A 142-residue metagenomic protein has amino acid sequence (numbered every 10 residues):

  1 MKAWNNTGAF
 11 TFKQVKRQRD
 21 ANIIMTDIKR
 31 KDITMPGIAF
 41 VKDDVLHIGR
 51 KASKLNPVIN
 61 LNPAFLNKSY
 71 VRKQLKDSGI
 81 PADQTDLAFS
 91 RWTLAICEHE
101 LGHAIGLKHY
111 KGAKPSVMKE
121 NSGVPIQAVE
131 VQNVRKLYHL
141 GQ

Functional and structural regions predicted by a protein language model:
M1-I96, A104: Metzincin-family zinc-dependent endopeptidase catalytic domain
W4, H99-G102, M118, V134: Divalent metal-coordination and catalytic microenvironments
G8, L101-S116: Catalytic Zn2+-binding segment of zinc metalloproteases
A21, L55-P57, K114, Q127-E130: Residues that flank catalytic or metal-binding motifs in active/ligand-binding sites
V58-N60, F65, A113-G123: Surface-exposed aromatic
D86-E98, K111, G123-V131: Solvent-exposed, acidic/flexible segments
V117-Q142: Post-HExxH zinc-binding segment in Zn-dependent metallohydrolases
